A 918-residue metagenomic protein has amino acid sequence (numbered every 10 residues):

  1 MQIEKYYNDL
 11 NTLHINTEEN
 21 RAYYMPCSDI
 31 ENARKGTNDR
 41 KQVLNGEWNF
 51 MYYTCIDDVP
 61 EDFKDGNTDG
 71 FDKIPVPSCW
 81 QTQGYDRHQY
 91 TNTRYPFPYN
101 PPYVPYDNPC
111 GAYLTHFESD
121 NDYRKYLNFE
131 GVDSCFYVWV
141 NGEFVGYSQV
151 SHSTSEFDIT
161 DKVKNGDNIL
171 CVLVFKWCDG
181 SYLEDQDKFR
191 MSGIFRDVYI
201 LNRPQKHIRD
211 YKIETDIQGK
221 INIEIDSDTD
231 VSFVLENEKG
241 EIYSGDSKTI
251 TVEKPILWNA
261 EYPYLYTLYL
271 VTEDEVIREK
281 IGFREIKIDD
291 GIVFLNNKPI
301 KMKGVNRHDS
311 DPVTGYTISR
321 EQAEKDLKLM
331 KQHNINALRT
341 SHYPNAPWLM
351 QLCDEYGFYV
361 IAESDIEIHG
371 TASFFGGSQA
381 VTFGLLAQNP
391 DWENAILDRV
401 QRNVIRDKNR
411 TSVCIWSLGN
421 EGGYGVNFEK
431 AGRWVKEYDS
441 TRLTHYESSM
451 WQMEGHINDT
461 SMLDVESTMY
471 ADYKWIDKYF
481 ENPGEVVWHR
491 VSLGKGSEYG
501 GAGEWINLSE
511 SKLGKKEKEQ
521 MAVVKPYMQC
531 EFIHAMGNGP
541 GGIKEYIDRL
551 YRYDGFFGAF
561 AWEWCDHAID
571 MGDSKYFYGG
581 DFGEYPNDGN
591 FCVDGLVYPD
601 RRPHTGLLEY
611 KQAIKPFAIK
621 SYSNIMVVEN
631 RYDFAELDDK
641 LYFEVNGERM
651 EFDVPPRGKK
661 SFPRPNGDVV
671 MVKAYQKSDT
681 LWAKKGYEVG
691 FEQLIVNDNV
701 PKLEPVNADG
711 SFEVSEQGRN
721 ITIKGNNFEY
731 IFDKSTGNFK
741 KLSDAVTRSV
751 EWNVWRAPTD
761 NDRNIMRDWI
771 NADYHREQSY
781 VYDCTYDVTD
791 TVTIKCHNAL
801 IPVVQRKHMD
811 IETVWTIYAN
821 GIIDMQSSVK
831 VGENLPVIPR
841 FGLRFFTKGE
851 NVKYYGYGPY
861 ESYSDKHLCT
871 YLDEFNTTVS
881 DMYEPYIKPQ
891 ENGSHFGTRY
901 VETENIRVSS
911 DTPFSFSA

Functional and structural regions predicted by a protein language model:
M1-K125, C178-D187, M191-I194, G589-R602 (+3 more regions): Extended carbohydrate-recognition surfaces in non-catalytic/accessory domains of CAZymes and lectin-like proteins
K5, N11-H14, E18, R34-K35 (+9 more regions): Accessory beta-strand-rich segments of carbohydrate-active enzymes
C27-G36, G146, D548-N738, M825: Carbohydrate-binding surfaces of carbohydrate-active enzymes
S78, T82-E118, Y123-F129, D133-V140 (+10 more regions): Active-site-adjacent substrate/metal-binding segments within catalytic domains of carbohydrate-active enzymes
Q81-G84, K176, N259, T680 (+1 more regions): Beta-strand/loop-rich accessory regions of lumenal/periplasmic or secreted enzymes, predominantly carbohydrate-active
T82, R87-Q89, R94-Y103, Q149 (+10 more regions): An acidic-aromatic loop/edge-strand motif
D161-D167, D226-D289, D668-E716: Extended acidic/polar, glycine-enriched regions that form or flank non-catalytic beta-rich accessory modules
N222-E224, L327-M330, A337-Y598: Substrate-binding/catalytic cleft of secreted carbohydrate-active enzymes, primarily glycoside hydrolases
